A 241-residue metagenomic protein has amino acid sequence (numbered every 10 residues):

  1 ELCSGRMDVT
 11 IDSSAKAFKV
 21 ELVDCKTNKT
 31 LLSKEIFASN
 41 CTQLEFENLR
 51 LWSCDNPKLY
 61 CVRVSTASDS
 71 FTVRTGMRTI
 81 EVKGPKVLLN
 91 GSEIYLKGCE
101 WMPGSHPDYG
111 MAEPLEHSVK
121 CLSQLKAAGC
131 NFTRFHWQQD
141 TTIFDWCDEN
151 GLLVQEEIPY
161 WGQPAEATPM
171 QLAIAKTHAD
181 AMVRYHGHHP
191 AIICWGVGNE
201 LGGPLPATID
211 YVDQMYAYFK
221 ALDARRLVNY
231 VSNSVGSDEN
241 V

Functional and structural regions predicted by a protein language model:
E1-T141, D145-V154, H178, I193-C194 (+3 more regions): Secreted/periplasmic carbohydrate-active enzymes, especially glycoside hydrolases
K97, E156-A179: Active-site-adjacent "subsite" loops/lids of carbohydrate-active enzymes
W101, Q138, P159-W161, G198-E200 (+1 more regions): Active-site beta-loop-alpha junctions enriched in small/polar residues
S105-D108, Q163-A167, L201-G203: A short acidic, helix-capping loop that chelates divalent metal ions and anchors anionic groups
N131, N240-V241: Receiver (REC) domain switch/active-site residues of two-component response regulators
T141-T142, Q163-P164, V235-G236: Short secondary-structure capping/turn micro-motifs that flank functional sites
E149, P169-N240: Active-site neighborhood of glycoside hydrolase catalytic domains
